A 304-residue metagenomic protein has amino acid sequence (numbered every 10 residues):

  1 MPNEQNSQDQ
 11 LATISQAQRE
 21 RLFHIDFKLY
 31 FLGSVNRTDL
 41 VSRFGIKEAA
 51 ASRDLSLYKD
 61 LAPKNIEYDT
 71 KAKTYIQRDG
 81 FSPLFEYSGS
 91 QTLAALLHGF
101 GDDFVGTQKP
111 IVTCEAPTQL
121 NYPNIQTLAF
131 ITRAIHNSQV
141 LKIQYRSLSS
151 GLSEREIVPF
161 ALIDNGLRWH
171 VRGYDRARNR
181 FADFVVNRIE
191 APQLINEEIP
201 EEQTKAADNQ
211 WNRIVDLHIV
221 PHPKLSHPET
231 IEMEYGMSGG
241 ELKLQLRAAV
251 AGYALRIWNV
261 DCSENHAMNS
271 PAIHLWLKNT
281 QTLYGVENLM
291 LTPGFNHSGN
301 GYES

Functional and structural regions predicted by a protein language model:
M1-E86, I219, N269-S304: Short, basic/aromatic recognition patches that contact phosphate-bearing ligands
L61, P192, I257-D261: Conserved short hydrophobic interaction patches
K64-I66, Q193, S238, L242: Short secondary-structure junctions
Q77-R146, E264-L277, G299: Bulky hydrophobic/aromatic content
K109-P110, C114-M233: Core beta-strand-centered patch of the WYL/Sm-like small regulatory domain
R213-S304: Polybasic (Lys/Arg-rich)
